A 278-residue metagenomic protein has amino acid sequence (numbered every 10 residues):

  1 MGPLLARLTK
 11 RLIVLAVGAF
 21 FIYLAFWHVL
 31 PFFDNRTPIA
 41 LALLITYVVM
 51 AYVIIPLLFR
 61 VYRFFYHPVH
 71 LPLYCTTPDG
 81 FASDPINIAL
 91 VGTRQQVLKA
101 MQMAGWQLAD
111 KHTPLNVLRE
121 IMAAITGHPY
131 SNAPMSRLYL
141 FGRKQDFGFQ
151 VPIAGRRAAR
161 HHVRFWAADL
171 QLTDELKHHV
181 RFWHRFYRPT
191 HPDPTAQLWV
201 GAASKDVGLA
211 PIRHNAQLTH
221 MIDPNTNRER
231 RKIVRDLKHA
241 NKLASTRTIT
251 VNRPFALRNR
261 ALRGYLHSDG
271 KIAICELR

Functional and structural regions predicted by a protein language model:
M1-H70: N-terminal alpha-helical membrane-insertion module
R7, A82-S83, I88-V91, Q150-R278: Membrane-proximal, solvent-exposed terminal domains/tails of membrane-associated proteins
F33-T37, L71-T77, F81, Q107 (+2 more regions): Active-site-adjacent core segments of small-molecule enzymes
F65-P68, L73, L118-A124: Alpha-helical membrane-targeting segments
H67, P72-K99: Terminal, regulation- and interaction-focused segments at domain boundaries
G92-H112: Amphipathic alpha-helical segments
W106-A109, T113-M135, L140-F141: Membrane-embedded segments
A133-G155, H162: Functional cores of ribonucleases/endoribonucleases
